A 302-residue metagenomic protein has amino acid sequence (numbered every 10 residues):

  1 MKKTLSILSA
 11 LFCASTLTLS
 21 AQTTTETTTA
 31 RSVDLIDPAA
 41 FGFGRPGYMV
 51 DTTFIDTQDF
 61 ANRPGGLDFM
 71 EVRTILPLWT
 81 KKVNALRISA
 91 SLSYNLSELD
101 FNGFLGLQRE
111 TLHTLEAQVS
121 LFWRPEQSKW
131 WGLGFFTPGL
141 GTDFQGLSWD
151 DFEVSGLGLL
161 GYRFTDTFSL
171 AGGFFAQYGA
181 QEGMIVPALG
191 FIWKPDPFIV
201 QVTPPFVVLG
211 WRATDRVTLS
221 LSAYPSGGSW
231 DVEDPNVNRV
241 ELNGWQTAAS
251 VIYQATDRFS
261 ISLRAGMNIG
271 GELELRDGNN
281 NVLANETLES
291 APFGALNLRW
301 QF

Functional and structural regions predicted by a protein language model:
M1-F43, F302: Cleavable N-terminal export/targeting peptides
Y48-D56, I88-L96, G134-L140, G172-A176 (+4 more regions): Transmembrane beta-barrel strands of outer-membrane/channel proteins
I55-A61, S93-F104, R124, T137-L147 (+5 more regions): Sequence/structural signature of outer-membrane beta-barrel proteins
D68-T74, H113-V119, F136-L140, F152-G158 (+4 more regions): Hydrophobic, lipid-facing positions within transmembrane beta-strands of outer-membrane proteins
L76-T80, L121-P125, Y162, A176 (+7 more regions): Residue-level signature of outer-membrane beta-barrel architecture
K82-I88, Q127-G132, T167-A171, F198-V200 (+2 more regions): Repeated loop/turn-to-beta-strand initiation elements of outer-membrane beta-barrel proteins
L105-L107, I199-Q201, V208-G210, R216-A284 (+1 more regions): Outer membrane beta-barrel transmembrane domains
A188-W193, V251-Y253, E286-F302: Outer-membrane beta-barrel "beta-signal"
